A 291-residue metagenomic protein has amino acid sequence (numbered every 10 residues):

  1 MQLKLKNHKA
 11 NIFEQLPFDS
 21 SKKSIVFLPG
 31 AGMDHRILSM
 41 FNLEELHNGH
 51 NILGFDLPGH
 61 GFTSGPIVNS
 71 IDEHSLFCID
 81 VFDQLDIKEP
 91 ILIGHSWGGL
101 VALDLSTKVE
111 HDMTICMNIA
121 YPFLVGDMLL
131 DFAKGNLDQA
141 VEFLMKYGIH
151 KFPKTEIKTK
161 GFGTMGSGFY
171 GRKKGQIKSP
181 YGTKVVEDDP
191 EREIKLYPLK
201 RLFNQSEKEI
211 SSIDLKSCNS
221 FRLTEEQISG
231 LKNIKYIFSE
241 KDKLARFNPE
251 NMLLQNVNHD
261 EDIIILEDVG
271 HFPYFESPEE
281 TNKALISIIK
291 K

Functional and structural regions predicted by a protein language model:
M1-K9: N-terminal cap/lid segment of alpha/beta-hydrolase-fold proteins
H8, H47, N51-I93, W97 (+1 more regions): Active-site loop/oxyanion-hole signature of alpha/beta-hydrolase fold enzymes
H8-S64: Conserved HGGG/HGGXW glycine-rich cap/lid loop of the alpha/beta-hydrolase fold
P29-A31, P90, G94-S96, S239: Conserved alpha/beta-hydrolase "nucleophile elbow" surrounding the catalytic nucleophile
E44, G230-V269: Conserved loop-alpha-helix segment in the C-terminal half of the alpha/beta-hydrolase fold that carries the catalytic
K88-V125: Conserved hydrolase catalytic core segment
D131-G230: Conserved alpha/beta-hydrolase catalytic His-Asp/Glu region
L244, V269-N282: Catalytic histidine-centered segment of alpha/beta-hydrolase-like enzymes
